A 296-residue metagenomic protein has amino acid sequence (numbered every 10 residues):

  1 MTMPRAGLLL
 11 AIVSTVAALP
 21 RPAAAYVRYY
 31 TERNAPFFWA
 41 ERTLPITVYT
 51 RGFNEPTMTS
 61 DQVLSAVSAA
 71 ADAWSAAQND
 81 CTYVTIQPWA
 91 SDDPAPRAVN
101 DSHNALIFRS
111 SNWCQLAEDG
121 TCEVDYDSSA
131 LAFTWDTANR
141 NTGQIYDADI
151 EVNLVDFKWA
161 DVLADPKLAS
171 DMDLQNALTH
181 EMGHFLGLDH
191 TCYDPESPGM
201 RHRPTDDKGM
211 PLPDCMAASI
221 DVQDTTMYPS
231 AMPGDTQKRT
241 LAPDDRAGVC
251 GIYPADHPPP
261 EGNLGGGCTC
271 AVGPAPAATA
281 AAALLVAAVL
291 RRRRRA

Functional and structural regions predicted by a protein language model:
M1-P4, R295-A296: N-terminal secretory signal peptides that target proteins for export/translocation
G7-A18, A282-A287: Bacterial N-terminal signal peptides
L19-Q62, N112-A117, T121-I145, R203-S219 (+1 more regions): Disordered inhibitory propeptide/activation segment of secreted metzincin zinc metalloprotease zymogens, centered on
Y26, D147-A160, M172, D189-E196 (+1 more regions): Metalloprotease/metallohydrolase-associated module, dominated by Zn2+-dependent proteases
A40, E55-A66, R140-Q144, P166-L178 (+3 more regions): Extracytoplasmic/periplasmic, Sec-exported soluble proteins
L64-D214: Metzincin-family zinc-dependent endopeptidase catalytic domain
G266-A278: Short, threonine-centered small-residue motifs that mark membrane-proximal processing/anchoring sites and TM-junction
P276-R295: A cross-kingdom C-terminal cell-surface attachment/processing module
